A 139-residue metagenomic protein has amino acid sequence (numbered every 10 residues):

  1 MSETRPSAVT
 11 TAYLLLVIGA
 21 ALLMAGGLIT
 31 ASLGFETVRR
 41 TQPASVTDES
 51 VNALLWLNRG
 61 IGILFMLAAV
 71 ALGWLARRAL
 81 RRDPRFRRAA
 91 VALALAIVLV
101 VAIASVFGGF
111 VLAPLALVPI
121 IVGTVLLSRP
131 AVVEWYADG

Functional and structural regions predicted by a protein language model:
M1-G139: Topology signature of small-to-medium multi-pass alpha-helical membrane proteins
